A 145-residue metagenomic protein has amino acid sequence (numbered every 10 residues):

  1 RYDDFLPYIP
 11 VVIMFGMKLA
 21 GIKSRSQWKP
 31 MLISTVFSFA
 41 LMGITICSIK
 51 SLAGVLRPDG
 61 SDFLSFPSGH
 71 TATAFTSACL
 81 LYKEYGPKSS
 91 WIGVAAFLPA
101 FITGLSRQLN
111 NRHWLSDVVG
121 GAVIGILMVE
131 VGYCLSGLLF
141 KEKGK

Functional and structural regions predicted by a protein language model:
R1-I13, K50-D59: N-terminal transmembrane-helix/juxtamembrane module of multi-pass inner/ER membrane proteins
L6, K29-S38, W91-A95, S116-G120: Alpha-helical transmembrane segments of integral membrane proteins
P7-M14, A72-A78: Core segments of transmembrane alpha-helices that mediate helix-helix packing or line hydrophobic substrate/ligand
V11, T35-G43, V118, A122 (+1 more regions): Alpha-helical transmembrane spans of integral membrane proteins, capturing the lipid-embedded, hydrophobic core of TM
M17, T45, I49, A53 (+1 more regions): Alpha-helical membrane-inserting segments
M17-M42: Interfacial segments of alpha-helical transmembrane regions
I33-R57: The feature marks cytosolic C-terminal regulatory regions of anion transporters and related permeases
D59-K145: Membrane-embedded catalytic cores of phosphoryl/pyrophosphoryl-handling enzymes
